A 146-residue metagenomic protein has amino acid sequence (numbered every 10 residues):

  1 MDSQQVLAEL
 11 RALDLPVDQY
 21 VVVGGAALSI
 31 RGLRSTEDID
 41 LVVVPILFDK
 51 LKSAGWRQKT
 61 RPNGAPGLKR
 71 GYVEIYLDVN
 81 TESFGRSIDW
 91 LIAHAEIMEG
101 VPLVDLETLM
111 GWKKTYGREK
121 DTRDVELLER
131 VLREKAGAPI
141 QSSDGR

Functional and structural regions predicted by a protein language model:
M1-R146: Compositionally biased terminal segments of proteins
